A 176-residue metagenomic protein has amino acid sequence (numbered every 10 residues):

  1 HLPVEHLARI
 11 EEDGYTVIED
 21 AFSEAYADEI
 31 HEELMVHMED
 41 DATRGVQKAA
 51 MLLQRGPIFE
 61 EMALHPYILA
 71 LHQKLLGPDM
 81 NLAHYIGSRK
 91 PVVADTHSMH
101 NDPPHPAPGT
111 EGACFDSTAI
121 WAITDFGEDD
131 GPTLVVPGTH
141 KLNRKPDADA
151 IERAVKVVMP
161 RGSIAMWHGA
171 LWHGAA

Functional and structural regions predicted by a protein language model:
H1-E111: Non-heme Fe(II)-dependent double-stranded beta-helix
V17-I18, W121, A165-W167: Short hydrophobic-aromatic micro-motifs
S23-A25, G87-K90, F126-E128, H140-K141 (+1 more regions): Short, solvent-exposed loop/turn segments at secondary-structure junctions
D95-V158: Catalytic core of non-heme Fe(II) oxygenases with the double-stranded beta-helix
V158-H173: Conserved metal-binding segment of the jelly-roll/cupin
A176: Ligand-binding loop in jelly-roll beta-barrel domains
